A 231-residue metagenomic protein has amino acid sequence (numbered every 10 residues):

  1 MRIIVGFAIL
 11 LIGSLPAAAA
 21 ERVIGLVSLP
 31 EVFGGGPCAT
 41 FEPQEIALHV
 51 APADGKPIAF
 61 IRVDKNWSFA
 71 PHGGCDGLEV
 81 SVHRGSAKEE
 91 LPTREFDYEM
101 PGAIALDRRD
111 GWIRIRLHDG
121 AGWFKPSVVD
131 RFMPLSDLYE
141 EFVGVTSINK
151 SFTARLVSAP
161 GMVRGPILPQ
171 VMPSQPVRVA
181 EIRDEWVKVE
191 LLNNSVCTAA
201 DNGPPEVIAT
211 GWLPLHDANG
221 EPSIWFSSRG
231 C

Functional and structural regions predicted by a protein language model:
V5-S14: Bacterial N-terminal signal peptides
L15-A19: Sec/Tat signal peptide C-region and signal peptidase I cleavage site
A20-F152, G161, E190-C231: Boundary regions of SH3-family modules and the immediately adjacent low-complexity/disordered segments in eukaryotic
E99, P173-S174: Loop/turn positions that initiate beta-strands
S158-P166: Short alpha-helix capping/helix-loop boundary micro-motifs
Q175-D184, L191-N193: Intrinsically disordered, low-complexity, charge-dense segments enriched in Lys/Arg and Glu/Asp interspersed
